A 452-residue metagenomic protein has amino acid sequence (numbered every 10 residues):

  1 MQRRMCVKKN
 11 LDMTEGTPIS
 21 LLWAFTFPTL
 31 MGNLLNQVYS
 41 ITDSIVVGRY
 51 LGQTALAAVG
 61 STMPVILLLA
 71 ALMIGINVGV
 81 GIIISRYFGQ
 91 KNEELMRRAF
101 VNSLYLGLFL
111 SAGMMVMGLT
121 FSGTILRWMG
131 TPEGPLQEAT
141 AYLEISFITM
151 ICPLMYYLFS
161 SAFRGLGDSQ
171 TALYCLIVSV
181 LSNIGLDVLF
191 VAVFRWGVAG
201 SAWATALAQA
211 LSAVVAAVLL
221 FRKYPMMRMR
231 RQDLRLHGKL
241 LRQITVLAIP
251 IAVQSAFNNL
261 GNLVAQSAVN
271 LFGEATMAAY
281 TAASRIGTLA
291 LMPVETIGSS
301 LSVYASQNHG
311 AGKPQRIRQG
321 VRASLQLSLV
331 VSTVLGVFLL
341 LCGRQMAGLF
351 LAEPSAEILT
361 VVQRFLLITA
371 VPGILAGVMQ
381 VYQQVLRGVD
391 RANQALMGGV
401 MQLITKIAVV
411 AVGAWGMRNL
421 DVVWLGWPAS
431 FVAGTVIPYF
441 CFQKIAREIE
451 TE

Functional and structural regions predicted by a protein language model:
M1-T26, I84-I151, V193-I249, A305-P372 (+1 more regions): Short alpha-helical transmembrane segments in multi-pass integral membrane proteins
M13-L51, P64-G79, I83, L108-M115 (+6 more regions): N-terminal transmembrane alpha-helices
A24-D43, I145, Y156, S179 (+4 more regions): Transmembrane helical elements of multi-pass membrane transporters/channels
T29, N33, I45, R49 (+17 more regions): Transmembrane alpha-helix boundary and packing residues in multipass membrane permease domains and related
M31, L35, Y39, L69-M73 (+15 more regions): Residue-level hotspots within pore-lining transmembrane alpha-helices of multi-pass secondary transporters
V38-A57, L126-E133, L189-W196, A256-R285 (+4 more regions): Helix-terminus/linker motif at the lipid-water interface of multi-pass membrane proteins
L56-V116, P153-A172, A279-G343, A376-G398: Small-residue-rich hydrophobic transmembrane alpha-helices
N77, I145-R164, A172-N183, S201-A216 (+4 more regions): Short runs within selected transmembrane alpha-helices of multi-pass transporters and secretion channels
